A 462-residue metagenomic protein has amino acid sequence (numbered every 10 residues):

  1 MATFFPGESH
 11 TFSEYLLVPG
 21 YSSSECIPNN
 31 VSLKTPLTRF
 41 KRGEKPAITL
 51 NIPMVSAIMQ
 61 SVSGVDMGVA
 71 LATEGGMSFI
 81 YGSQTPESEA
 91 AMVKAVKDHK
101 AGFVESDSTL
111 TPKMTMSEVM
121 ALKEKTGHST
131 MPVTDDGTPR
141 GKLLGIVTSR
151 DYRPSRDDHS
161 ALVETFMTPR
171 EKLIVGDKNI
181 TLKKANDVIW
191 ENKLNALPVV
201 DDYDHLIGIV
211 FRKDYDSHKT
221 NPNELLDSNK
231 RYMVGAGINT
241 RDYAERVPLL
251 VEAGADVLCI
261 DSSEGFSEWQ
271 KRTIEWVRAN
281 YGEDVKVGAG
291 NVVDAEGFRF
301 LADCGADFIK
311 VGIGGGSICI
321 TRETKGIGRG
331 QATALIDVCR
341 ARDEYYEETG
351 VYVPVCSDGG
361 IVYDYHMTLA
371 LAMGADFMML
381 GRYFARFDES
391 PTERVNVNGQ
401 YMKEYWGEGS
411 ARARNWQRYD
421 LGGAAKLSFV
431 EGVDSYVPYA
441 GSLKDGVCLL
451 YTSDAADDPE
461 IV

Functional and structural regions predicted by a protein language model:
M1-S117, K125, G423-S453: N-terminal capping/small domains of soluble enzymes
M1-S24, S108-T111, G176-D177, K183-D187 (+5 more regions): Alpha/beta catalytic cores of nucleotide-metabolism and tRNA/nucleoside-modifying enzymes
I27-L50, A57-M59, S88-H128, V133-D136 (+5 more regions): Bateman/CBS regulatory modules and CBS-like beta-alpha motifs in cytosolic regions of diverse proteins
M54-A57, S78-I80, Y232-I238, L258 (+4 more regions): Hydrophobic faces of well-ordered beta-strands that scaffold small-molecule active sites in alpha/beta enzyme cores
F79-T85, S262-G265, V311-K325, L369 (+1 more regions): Glycine-rich phosphate-binding active-site loops on the catalytic face of alpha/beta enzymes
I80-T85, K142-D158, L194, P198 (+2 more regions): Short beta->alpha transition motifs characteristic of CBS
P86-M92, R212-N223, A244, E264-Y281 (+2 more regions): Active-site-adjacent beta->alpha loops and helix N-cap segments on the catalytic face of soluble alpha/beta enzymes
Y451, A455-V462: Single conserved hydrophobic/aromatic residue that forms the stacking wall/gate of nucleotide- or nucleobase-binding
